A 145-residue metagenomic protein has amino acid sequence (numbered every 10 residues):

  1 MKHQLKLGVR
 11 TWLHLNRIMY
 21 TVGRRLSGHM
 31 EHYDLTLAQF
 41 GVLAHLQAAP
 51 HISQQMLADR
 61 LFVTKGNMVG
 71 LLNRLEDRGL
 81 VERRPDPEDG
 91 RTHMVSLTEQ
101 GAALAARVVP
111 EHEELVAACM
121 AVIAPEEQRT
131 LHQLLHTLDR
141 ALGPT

Functional and structural regions predicted by a protein language model:
M1-L7, P125-T145: C-terminal regulatory/oligomerization modules of transcriptional regulators
M1-Y33, T137: N-terminal leader segment of winged-helix/HTH proteins
V9-L13, Y33-A44, G66: Short alpha-helical elements of helix-turn-helix
N16, A44-A48, V109, H136: Short, locally clustered residues in the helix-turn-helix/winged-helix DNA-binding domain
G23, N73-H136: Charged, amphipathic alpha-helical coiled-coil/dimerization segments
D34, P50-H51, F62, A124: Central "turn" residue of the DNA-binding helix-turn-helix
Q54-Q55, G66, N73, H93: Residues within helix-turn-helix
A58: The alpha-helix within a helix-turn-helix
